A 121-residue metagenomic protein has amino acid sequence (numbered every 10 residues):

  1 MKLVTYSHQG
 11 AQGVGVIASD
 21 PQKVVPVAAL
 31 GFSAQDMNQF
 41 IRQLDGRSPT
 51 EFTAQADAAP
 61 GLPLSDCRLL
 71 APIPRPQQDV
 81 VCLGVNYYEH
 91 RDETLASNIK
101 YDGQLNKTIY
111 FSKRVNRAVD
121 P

Functional and structural regions predicted by a protein language model:
M1-T108: N-terminal non-catalytic cap/leader segment that marks the start of a structured domain
G103-P121: A gly/proline- and charged-residue-enriched helix-loop-helix capping module
